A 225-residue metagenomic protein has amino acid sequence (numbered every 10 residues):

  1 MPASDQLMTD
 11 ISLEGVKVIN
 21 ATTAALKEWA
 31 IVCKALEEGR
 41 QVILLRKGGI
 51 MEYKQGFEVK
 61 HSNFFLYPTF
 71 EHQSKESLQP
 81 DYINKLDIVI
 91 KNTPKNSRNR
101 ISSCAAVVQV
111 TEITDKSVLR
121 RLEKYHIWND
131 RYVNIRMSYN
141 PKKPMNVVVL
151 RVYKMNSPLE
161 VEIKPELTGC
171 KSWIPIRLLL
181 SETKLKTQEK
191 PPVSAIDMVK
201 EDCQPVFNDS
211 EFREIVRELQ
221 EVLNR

Functional and structural regions predicted by a protein language model:
L7, S12-R225: Structured alpha/beta reader/binder surfaces that contact nucleic acids or chromatin modification marks
